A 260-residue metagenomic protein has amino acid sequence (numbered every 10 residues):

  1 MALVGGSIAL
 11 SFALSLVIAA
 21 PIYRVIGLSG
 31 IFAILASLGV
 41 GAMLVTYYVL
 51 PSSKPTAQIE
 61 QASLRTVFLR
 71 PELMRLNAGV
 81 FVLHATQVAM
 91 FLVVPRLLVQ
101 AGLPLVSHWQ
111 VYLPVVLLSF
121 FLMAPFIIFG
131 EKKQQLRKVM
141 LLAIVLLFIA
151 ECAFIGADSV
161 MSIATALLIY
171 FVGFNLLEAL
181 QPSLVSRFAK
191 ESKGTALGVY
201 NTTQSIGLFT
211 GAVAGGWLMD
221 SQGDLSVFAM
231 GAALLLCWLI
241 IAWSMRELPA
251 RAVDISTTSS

Functional and structural regions predicted by a protein language model:
V4-Y47: Helix-loop-helix hairpin linking two adjacent transmembrane segments in secondary transporters
R24-A36, W217-L235: A membrane-interface helix-boundary motif in multi-pass transporters
A36-P55, I241-R246: C-terminal membrane-cytosol helix-exit motif in multi-pass small-molecule transporters
L50-G79: Juxtamembrane intracellular "pre-TM" segments in multi-pass secondary transporters
L92-S107: Short amphipathic helix-loop junctions that connect adjacent transmembrane helices in Major Facilitator Superfamily/SLC
L122-Q135, M219: Helix-to-loop junctions at the C-terminal end of transmembrane segments in multipass secondary transporters
R137-Q181: C-terminal transmembrane helical hairpin of 12-TM major facilitator-type secondary transporters
S192-S221: A late C-terminal transmembrane helix in Major Facilitator Superfamily
